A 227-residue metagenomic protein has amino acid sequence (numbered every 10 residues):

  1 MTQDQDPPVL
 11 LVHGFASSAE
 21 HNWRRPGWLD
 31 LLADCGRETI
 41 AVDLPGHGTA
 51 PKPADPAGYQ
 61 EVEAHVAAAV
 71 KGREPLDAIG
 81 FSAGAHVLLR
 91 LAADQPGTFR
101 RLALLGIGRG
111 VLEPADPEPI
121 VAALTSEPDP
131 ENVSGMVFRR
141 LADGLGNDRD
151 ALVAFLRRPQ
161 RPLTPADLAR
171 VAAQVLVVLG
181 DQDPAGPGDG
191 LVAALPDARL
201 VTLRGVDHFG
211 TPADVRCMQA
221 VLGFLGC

Functional and structural regions predicted by a protein language model:
H13, G80-A85: Conserved alpha/beta-hydrolase "nucleophile elbow" surrounding the catalytic nucleophile
A16-L29: The serine-hydrolase catalytic nucleophile loop
R24, D34, E38-L76: Active-site loop/oxyanion-hole signature of alpha/beta-hydrolase fold enzymes
H86-D129: Flexible "cap/lid" loop of the alpha/beta hydrolase fold
R140-T164: Hydrophobic, aromatic-rich cap/lid helix
V171, V177-L179: Short beta-strand/loop motif that positions the catalytic acidic residue of the alpha/beta-hydrolase fold
D183-G190: Conserved alpha/beta-hydrolase "acid-adjacent" motif
V206-M218: Catalytic histidine-centered segment of alpha/beta-hydrolase-like enzymes
